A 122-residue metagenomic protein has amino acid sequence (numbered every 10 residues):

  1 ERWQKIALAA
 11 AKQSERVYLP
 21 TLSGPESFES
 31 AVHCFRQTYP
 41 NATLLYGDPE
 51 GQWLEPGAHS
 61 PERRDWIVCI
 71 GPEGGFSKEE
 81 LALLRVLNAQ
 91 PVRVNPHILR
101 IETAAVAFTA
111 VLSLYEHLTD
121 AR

Functional and structural regions predicted by a protein language model:
E1-T43: RNA substrate-binding interface of SAM-dependent RNA methyltransferases
K12-R16, Q52, A110: Charged, amphipathic alpha-helical interaction segments
V17, R64, L87: Structured loop/turn residues at beta-strand edges in well-structured enzyme cores
P20-S23, E73, H97, I101: Glycine- and other small-residue-rich loops at beta-strand/loop junctions that grip anionic moieties
S27-F28, Q52-L54, L99: Short acidic loop-to-helix transition motifs that present clustered carboxylates
T38-A82, Q90-R93: Active-site/ligand-binding-proximal alpha/beta "capping" segment
K78-R122: Structured adenosyl-cofactor binding patch, chiefly the S-adenosyl-L-methionine
